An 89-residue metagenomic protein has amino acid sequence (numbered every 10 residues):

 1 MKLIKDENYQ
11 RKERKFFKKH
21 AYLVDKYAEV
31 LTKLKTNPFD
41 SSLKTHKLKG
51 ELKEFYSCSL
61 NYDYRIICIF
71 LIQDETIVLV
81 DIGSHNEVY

Functional and structural regions predicted by a protein language model:
K2, R11-F16, V24, S59-Y89: Enriched for short, Lys/Arg-rich terminal
K2-L3, S41: Residues that recognize and position ribonucleotide moieties
D25-T32: PIN-domain endoribonuclease scaffold, especially VapC-family toxins
V30, K44, E54, Y62-Y64 (+1 more regions): A generic structural signal for short beta-strands and their flanking turns/coil linkers
K33-C58: A short, surface-exposed loop/turn module that caps and links secondary-structure elements
